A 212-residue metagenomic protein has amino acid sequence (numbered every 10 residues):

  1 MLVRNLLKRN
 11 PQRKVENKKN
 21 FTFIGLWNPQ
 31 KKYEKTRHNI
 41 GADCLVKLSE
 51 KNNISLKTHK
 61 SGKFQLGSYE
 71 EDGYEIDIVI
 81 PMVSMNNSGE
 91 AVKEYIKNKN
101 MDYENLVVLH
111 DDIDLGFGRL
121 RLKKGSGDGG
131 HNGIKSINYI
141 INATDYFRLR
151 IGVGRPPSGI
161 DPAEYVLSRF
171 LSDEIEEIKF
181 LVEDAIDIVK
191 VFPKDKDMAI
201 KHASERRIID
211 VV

Functional and structural regions predicted by a protein language model:
L2-K123, Y139-L149, P156-D161, K179-V182 (+1 more regions): Nucleotide and nucleotide-moiety/phosphate-recognizing core
N39, H131, L171-I175: Short, structured coil/loop segments at alpha-helix boundaries
R121-G127, V166-F170: Short glycine-enriched, charge-decorated loop/helix-capping segments at active-site entrances that position
G127-K135: Gly/Ser/Thr-rich active-site loops/lids in small-molecule metabolic enzymes that frequently grip phosphoryl groups
I151-G154, F170: Short, loop-centered acidic/histidine patches that primarily coordinate divalent metals
G159-K179: Short, electropositive alpha-helical surface patch
